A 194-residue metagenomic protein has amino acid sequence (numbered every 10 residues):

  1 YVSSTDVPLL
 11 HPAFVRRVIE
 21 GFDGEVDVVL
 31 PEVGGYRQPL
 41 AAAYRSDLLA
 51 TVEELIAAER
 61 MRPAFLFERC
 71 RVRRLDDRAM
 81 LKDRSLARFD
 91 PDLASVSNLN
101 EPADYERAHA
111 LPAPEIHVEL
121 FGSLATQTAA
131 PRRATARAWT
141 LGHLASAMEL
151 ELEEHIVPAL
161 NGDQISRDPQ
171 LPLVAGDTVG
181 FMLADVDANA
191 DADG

Functional and structural regions predicted by a protein language model:
Y1-D6: Short beta-strand-to-loop acidic/aromatic patch adjacent to the donor-nucleotide binding site
V7, L40-A43, A64, V72 (+2 more regions): A residue-level structural signature of the nucleotidyltransferase/glycosyltransferase Rossmann-like core
L10-Y36: Conserved donor-nucleotide/metal-binding helix-loop-beta segment in metal-dependent transferases, i.e., the alpha-helix
V15, L48-V52, Y105: A generic structural signal for short hydrophobic patches within well-formed alpha-helices
E20-E25, E54-M61, F65-L66: Basic phosphate/pyrophosphate-binding loop/patch that engages nucleotide-derived ligands
V29-L49, F65-E68: Short beta-strand-to-loop element that shapes/binds the nucleotide-sugar donor at the catalytic cleft/hinge
A64-H117: Conserved alpha/beta core of the MobA/IspD/sugar-nucleotide pyrophosphorylase nucleotidyltransferase superfamily
E106-G194: Ubiquitin-like/PB1-type beta-grasp interaction modules and other compact soluble beta-rich domains
